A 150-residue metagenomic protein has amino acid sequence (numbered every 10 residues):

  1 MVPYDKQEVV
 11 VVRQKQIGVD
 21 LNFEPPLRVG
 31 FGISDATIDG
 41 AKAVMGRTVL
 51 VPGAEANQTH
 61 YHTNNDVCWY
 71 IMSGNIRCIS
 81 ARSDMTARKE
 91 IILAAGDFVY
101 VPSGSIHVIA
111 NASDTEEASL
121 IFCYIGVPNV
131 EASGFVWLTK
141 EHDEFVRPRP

Functional and structural regions predicted by a protein language model:
M1-A43, Q58, I91, F135-P150: A short, N-terminal "cap"/entry segment at the start of jelly-roll beta-barrel domains of the cupin/DSBH fold
D5, S83-M85, V108-P150: Double-stranded beta-helix
V29-F31, M45-V49, C68, E90 (+2 more regions): Conserved hydrophobic/aromatic beta-strand scaffold that supports enzyme active sites
I38, N64, D114-E116: Short strand-connecting beta-turns/loops that link adjacent beta-strands
R47-V51, H62-C78, R82, C123-G126: Short, conserved beta-strand element in jelly-roll/cupin
N57-H60, C78-S80, V101, H107-D114: Short beta-strand His + acidic residue motifs that chelate non-heme Fe in jelly-roll/DSBH and cupin folds
R82-S103: Short acidic-glycine-tyrosine-enriched beta hairpin
